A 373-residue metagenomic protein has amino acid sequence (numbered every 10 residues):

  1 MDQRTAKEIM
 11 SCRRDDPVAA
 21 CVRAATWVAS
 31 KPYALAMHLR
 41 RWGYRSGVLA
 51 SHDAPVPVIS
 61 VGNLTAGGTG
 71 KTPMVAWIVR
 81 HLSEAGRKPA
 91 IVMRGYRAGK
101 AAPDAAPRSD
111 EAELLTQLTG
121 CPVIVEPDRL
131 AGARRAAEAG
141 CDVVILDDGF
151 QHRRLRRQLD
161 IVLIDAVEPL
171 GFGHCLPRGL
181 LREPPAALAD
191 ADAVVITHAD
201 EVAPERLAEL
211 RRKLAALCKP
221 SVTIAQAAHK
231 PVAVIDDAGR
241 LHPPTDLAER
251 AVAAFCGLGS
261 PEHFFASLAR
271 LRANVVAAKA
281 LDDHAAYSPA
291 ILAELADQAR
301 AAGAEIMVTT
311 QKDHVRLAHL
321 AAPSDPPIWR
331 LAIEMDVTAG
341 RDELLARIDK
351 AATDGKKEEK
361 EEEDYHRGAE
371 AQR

Functional and structural regions predicted by a protein language model:
M1-R13, P169-I306, T353-R373: C-terminal accessory "lid"/substrate-recognition subdomains
D2-A54, A351: A transmembrane-helix-recognition feature enriched in membrane-embedded lipid enzymes and envelope glyco-/phospholipid
W42-A101, E201: Walker A (P-loop) phosphate-binding motif
V61, I164, A227, K279 (+1 more regions): Hydrophobic residues at beta-strand termini and immediately following loops that shape nucleotide-binding pockets
R87, R94-P220, I224-Q226: Phosphate/Mg2+-binding loops and adjacent switch elements in nucleotide/diphosphate-handling enzyme cores
K230-V232, L281-A286, D325-G355: Short, flexible loop segments at boundaries between secondary-structure elements
A296, G303-A322: Phosphate-bearing ligand-interacting subdomains that bind or position ATP/ADP/UDP/GDP/NAD(P) or nucleotide-linked
